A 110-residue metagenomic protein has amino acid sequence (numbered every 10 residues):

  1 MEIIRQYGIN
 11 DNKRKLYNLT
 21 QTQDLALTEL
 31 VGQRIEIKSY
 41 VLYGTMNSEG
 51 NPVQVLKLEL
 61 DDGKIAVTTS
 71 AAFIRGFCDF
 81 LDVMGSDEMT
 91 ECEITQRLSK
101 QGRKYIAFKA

Functional and structural regions predicted by a protein language model:
M1-L60, Q101, A107-A110: OB-fold ssDNA-binding interfaces and closely related basic DNA-contact patches used across DNA replication/repair
L30, R75-I94: Short nucleic-acid-contacting surface segments enriched for D/E, G, S/T with interspersed K/R
I65-S70: A short macromolecule-binding patch
A71, R75-C78, I106: Short non-domain terminal segments
D87, I94-A107: Short, charged beta-turn/beta-strand-edge "cap" motif at the junction between a beta-strand and an adjacent loop
